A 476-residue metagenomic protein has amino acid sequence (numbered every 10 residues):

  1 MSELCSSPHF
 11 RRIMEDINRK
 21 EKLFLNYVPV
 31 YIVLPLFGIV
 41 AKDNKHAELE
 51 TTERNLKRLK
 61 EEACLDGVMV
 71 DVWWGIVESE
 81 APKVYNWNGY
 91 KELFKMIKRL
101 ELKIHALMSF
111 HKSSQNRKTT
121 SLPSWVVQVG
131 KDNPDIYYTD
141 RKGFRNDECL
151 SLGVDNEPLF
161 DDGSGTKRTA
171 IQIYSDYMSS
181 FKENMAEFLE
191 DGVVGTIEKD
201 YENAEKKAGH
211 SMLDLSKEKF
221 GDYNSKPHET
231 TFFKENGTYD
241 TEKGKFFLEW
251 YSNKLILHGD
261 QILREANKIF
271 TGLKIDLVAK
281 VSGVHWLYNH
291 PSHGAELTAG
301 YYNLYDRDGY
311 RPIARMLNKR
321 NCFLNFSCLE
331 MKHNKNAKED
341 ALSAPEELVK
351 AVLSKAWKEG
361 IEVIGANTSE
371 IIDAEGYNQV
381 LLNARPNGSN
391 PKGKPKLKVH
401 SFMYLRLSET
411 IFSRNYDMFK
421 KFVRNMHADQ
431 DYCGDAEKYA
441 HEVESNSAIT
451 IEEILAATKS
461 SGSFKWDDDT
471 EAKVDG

Functional and structural regions predicted by a protein language model:
S2-N55, L59-L65, D71: Boundary/entry segment of secreted carbohydrate-active catalytic domains
L25-V30, C64-D66, K98-I104, L189-E190 (+4 more regions): Short, well-ordered coil/turn segments that N-cap beta-strands
P35-I39, W73-G75, S109-S113, E183 (+6 more regions): Active-site beta-loop-alpha junctions enriched in small/polar residues
V40-K60, M178-N184, G309-I313, P345-K350: Short, acidic/polar
T51-D147, S151, S175-V194, E198-K199: Aromatic-lined substrate-binding rim segments of carbohydrate-active enzymes
S79-P82, N116-T119, L263, N267 (+4 more regions): A short acidic (Asp/Glu
K103-S113, G309-G476: Substrate-binding cleft of secreted/luminal carbohydrate-active enzymes
N133-R315, C322: Polysaccharide-binding and catalytic clefts of secreted carbohydrate-active enzymes
